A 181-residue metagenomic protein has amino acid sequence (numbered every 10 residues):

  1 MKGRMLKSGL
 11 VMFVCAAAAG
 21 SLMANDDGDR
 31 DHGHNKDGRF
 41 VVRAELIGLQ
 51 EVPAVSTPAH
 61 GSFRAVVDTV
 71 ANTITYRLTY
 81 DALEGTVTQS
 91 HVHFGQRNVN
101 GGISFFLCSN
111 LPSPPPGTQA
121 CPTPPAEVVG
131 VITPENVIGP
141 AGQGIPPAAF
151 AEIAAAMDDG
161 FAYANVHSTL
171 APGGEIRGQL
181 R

Functional and structural regions predicted by a protein language model:
M1-L10: Bacterial N-terminal signal peptides that target proteins for export
G9-A18: Bacterial N-terminal signal peptides
G20-A24: Sec/Tat signal peptide C-region and signal peptidase I cleavage site
N25-R181: N-terminal leader/targeting pre-sequences
